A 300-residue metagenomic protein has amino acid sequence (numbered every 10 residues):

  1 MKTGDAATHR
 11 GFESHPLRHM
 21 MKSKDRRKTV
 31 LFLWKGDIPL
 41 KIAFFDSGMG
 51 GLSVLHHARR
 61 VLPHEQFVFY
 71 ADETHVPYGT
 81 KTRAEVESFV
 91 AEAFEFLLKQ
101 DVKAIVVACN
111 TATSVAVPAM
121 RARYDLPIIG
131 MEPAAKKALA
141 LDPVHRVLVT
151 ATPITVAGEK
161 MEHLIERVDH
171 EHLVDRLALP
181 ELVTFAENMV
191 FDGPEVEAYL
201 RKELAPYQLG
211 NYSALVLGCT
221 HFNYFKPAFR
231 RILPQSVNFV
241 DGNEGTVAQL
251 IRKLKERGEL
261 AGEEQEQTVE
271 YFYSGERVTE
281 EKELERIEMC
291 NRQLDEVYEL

Functional and structural regions predicted by a protein language model:
M1, M20-M21: Methionine residue identity
T3-T8, T29: Ala/Thr-enriched low-complexity intrinsically disordered regions
A6, D25-R26, F45: Generic early N-terminus positional signal peaking at residue ~5-7
R10, R18, R26-R27: Basic polycationic patches enriched in arginine
G11-F12, M21, W34-I38: Short, positively charged low-complexity motifs
T29-L300: Non-catalytic structural scaffold of enzyme domains
